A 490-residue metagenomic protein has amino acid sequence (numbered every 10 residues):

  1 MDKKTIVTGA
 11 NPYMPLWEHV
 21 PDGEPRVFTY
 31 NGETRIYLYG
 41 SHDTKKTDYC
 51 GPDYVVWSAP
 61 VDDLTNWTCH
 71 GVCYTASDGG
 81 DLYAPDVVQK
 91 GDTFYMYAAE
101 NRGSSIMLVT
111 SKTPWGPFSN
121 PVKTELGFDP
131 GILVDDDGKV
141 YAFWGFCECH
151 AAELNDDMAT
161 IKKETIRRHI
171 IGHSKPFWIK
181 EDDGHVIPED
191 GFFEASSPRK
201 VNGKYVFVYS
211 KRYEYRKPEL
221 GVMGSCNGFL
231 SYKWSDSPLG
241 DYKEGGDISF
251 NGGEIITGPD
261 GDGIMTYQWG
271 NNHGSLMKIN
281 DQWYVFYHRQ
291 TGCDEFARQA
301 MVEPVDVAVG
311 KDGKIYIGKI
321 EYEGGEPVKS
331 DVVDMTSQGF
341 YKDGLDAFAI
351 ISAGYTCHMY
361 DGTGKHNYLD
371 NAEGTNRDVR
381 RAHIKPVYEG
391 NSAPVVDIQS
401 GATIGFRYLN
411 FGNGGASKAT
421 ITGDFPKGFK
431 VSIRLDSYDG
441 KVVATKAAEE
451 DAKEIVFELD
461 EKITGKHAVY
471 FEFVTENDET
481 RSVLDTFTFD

Functional and structural regions predicted by a protein language model:
M1-V442, A448-D490: Carbohydrate-active catalytic/glycan-binding domains of CAZyme proteins, especially the secreted or lumenal ectodomains
